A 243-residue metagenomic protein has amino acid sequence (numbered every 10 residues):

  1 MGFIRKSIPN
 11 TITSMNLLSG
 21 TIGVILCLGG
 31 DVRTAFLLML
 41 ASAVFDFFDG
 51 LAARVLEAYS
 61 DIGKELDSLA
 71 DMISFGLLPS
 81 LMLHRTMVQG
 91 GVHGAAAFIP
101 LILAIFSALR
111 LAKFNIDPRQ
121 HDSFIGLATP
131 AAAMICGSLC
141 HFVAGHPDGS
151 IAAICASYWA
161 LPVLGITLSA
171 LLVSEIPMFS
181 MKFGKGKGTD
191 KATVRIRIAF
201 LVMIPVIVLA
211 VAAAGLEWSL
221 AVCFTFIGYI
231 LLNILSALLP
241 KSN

Functional and structural regions predicted by a protein language model:
M1-F47, A199-M203, V208-V211, G215-T225 (+1 more regions): Topogenic membrane-insertion module of multi-pass membrane proteins
G2-T11, K64-S68, M181-I196: Short, amphipathic, aromatic/basic-enriched membrane-interface segments that mark the entry/exit of transmembrane
I8-T13, V55-F114: Multi-pass membrane catalytic core of lipid/isoprenoid biosynthesis enzymes
S14-V24, V44, F75-P79, L101-L111 (+4 more regions): Hydrophobic alpha-helical transmembrane segments of multipass integral membrane proteins
L18, V44, F48-A52, L69 (+1 more regions): Active-site His/Glu-centered metal-binding helix of metallohydrolases
I22-L38, L77-F98, S138-A160, A213-S219: Helix-coil boundary and interhelical linker segments in multi-pass alpha-helical membrane proteins
G50-S60, F106-D122, G126, V173-M181 (+1 more regions): C-terminal ends of transmembrane helices
I125-N243: C-terminal membrane-associated helical module and adjoining short loops/tails
